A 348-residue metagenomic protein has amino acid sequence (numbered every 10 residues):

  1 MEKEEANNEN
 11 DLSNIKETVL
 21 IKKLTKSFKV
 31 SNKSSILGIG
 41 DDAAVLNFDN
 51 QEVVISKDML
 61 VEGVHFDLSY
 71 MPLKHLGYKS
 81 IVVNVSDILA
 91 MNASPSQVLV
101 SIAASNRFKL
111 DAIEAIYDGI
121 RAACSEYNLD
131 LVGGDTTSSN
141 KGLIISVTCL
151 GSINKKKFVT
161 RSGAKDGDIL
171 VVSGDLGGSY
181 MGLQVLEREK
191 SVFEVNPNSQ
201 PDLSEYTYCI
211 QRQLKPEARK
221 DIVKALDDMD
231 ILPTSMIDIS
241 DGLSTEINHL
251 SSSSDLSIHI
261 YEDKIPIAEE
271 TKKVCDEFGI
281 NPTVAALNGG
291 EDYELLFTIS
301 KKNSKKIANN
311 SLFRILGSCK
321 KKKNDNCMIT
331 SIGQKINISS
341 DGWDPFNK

Functional and structural regions predicted by a protein language model:
M1-P72, M91, V100, K348: Extreme N-terminal cap/leader segments of soluble proteins
E2-V19, K23-K29, R107-D130, S138-I145 (+3 more regions): Glycine-/charge-enriched secondary-structure boundary and capping motifs
L37, S69-V85, F108-D118, K156: Glycine-rich anion/phosphate-binding loops
G38, S94, V159, K165-D166 (+2 more regions): Residue-level recognition of short, solvent-exposed, well-ordered loop/turn junctions that link secondary-structure
N50, L60, P95-E189, S318: Glycine-rich anion-binding loops of enzyme active sites
L73-Q97, D118-E126, A225, S244-L250: Small-aliphatic-rich amphipathic alpha-helix that forms the alpha element of a beta-alpha
G182-S199, L203: Short, compositionally biased
Q200-N248: Polyanion-binding loop/helix "lid" in catalytic or ligand-binding cores
